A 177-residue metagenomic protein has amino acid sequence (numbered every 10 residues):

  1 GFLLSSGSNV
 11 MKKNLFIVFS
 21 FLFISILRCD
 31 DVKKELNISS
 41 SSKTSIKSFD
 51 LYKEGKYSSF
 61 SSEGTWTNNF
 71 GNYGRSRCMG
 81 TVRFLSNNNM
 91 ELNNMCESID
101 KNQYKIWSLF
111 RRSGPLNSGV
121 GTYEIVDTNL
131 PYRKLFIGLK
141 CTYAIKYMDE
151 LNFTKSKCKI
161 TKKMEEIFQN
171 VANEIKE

Functional and structural regions predicted by a protein language model:
G7-S8, F23: Coiled-coil-like amphipathic alpha-helices with heptad-repeat character
S8-N14: Positively charged n-region of N-terminal signal peptides that target proteins for export
N14-F23: Sec-dependent N-terminal signal peptides
I24-R28: C-terminal segment of classical bacterial N-terminal signal peptides
C29-E177: Beta-strand-enriched cores of mature, soluble protein domains
